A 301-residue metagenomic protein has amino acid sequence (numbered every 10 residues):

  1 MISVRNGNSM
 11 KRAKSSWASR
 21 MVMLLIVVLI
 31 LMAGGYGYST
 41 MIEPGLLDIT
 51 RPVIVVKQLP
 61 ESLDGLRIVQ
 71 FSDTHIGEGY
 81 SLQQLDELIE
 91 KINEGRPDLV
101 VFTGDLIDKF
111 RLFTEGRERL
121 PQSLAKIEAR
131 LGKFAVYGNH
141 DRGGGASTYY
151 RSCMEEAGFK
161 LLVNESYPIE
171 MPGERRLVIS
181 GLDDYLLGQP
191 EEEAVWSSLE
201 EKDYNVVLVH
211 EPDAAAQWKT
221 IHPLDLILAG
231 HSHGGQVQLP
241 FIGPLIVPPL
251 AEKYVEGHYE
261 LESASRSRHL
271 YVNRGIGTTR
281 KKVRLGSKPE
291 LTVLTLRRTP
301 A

Functional and structural regions predicted by a protein language model:
M1-S62: N-terminal membrane-anchoring alpha-helices
V53, R119-E191, S197, Y254 (+1 more regions): Extended active-site neighborhood of metal-dependent phosphoesterases/phosphodiesterases
V56-V69, K160, Y167-S180, E200-D203 (+1 more regions): Beta-strand-turn-beta hairpins that frame and shape the catalytic cleft of phosphate-ester-processing enzymes
S62-K160: Membrane-embedded segments
I76-G79, D108-F110, N139-S147, E165-M171 (+5 more regions): Active-site environment of divalent metal-dependent phosphoester hydrolases
G95, L124-R130, S197-E201, K219-H222: Short, conserved loop/helix-junction motifs that constitute active-site signature segments in enzyme catalytic cores
D98-L99, F134, F159-K160, L177 (+3 more regions): Short, Asp-centered acidic motifs that coordinate Mg2+ and/or phosphate in catalytic or ligand-binding sites
P212-T295, P300-A301: Conserved beta-sheet core of the metallophosphoesterase superfamily
